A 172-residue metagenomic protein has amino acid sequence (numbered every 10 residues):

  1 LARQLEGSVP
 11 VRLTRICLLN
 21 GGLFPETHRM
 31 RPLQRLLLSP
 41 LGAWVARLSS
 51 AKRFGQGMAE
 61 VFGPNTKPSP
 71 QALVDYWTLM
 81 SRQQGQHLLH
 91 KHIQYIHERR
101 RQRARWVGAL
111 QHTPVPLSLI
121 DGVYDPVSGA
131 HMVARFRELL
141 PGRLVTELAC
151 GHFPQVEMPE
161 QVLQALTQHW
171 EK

Functional and structural regions predicted by a protein language model:
L1-H28: Conserved hydrolase catalytic core segment
A2-E6, R137, L166: A conserved amphipathic alpha-helix that caps or lines the catalytic cleft of carbohydrate- and lipid-modifying enzymes
I16, N20, Y76, L89 (+5 more regions): Generic structural signal for small/hydrophobic residues in well-ordered secondary structure, especially within
F24, P126-G129, H152-Q155: Nucleotide-sugar-dependent glycosyltransferase donor-binding/catalytic pocket residues
E26-T78, H87, K91: Helix-rich cap/lid subdomain of alpha/beta-hydrolase
T27-P32, H131-V133, E157-E160: Short aromatic-enriched loop/helix-cap "lid" or pocket-rim segments at secondary-structure transitions that line
G85-E138, A149: Conserved serine/cysteine hydrolase catalytic core
G142-K172: Catalytic active-site module of serine/aspartate enzymes centered on a nucleophile-bearing elbow/loop
